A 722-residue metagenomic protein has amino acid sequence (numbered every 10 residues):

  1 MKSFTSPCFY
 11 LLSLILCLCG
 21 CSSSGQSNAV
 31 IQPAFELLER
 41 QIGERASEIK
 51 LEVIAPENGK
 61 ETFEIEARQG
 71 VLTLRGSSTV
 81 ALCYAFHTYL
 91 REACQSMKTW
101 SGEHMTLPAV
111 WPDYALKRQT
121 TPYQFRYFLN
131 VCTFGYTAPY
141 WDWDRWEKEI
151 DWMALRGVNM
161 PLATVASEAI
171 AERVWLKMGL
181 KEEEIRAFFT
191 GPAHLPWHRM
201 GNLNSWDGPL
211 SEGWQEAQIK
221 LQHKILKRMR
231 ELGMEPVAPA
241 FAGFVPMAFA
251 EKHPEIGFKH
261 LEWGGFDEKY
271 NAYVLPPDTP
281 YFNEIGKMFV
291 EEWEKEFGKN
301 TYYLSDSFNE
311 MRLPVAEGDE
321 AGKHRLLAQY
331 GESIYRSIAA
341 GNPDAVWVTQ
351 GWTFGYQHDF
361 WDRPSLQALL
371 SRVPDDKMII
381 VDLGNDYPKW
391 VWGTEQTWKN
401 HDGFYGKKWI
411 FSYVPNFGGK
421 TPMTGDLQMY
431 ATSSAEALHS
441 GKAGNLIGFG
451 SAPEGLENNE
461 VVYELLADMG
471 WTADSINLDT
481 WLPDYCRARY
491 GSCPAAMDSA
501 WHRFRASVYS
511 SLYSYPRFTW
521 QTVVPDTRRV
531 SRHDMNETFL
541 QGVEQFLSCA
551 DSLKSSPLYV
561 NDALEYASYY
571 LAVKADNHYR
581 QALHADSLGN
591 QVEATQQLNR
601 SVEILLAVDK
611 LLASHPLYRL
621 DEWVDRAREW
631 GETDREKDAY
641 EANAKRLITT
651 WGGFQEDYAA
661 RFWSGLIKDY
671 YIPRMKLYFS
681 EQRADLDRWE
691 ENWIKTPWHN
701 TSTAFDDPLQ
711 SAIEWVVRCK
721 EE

Functional and structural regions predicted by a protein language model:
M1-A29: Bacterial Sec-dependent N-terminal signal peptides
S23-Y123: Contiguous, structured surface segment used for ligand recognition
E39, A46, S96-M97, S101-P112 (+10 more regions): Catalytic-core regions of glycoside hydrolase
Y123-D142, M153: Active-site-adjacent substrate/metal-binding segments within catalytic domains of carbohydrate-active enzymes
W663-E722: Extended, compositionally biased alpha-helical segments that mediate assembly or anchoring
